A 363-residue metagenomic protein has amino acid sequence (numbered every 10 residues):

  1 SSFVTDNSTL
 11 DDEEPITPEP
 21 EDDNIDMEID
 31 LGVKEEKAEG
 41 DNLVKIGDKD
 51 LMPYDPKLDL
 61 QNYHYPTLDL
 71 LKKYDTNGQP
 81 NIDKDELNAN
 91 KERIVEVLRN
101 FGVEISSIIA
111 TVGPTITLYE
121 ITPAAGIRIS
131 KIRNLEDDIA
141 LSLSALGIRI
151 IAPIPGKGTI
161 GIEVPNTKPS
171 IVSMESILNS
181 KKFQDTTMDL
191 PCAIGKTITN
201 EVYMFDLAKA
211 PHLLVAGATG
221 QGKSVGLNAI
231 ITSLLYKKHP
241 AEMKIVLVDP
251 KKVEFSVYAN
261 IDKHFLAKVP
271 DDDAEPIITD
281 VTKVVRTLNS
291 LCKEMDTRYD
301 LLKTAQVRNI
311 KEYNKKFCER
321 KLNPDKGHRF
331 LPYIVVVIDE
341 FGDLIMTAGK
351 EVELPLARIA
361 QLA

Functional and structural regions predicted by a protein language model:
S1-H212: Low-complexity, intrinsically disordered P/S/T-rich segments
L60-P66, I154-T159, E163, K182-V307 (+2 more regions): P-loop NTPase catalytic phosphate-binding loop
L70, R93, N100, S290 (+3 more regions): Residues on one face of amphipathic alpha-helical coiled coils
K91, V95, R133-E136, E175-L178 (+6 more regions): A generic alpha-helix structural signal
S107-I108, L301-Y313: Short, glycine/acidic-rich hinge or "gate" loops at secondary-structure transitions that mediate conformational
V112, E136, Q306, N314-F317: A general structural motif at alpha-helix termini
C318-N323: Conserved helix/coil segment N-terminal to the catalytic DExD/H
